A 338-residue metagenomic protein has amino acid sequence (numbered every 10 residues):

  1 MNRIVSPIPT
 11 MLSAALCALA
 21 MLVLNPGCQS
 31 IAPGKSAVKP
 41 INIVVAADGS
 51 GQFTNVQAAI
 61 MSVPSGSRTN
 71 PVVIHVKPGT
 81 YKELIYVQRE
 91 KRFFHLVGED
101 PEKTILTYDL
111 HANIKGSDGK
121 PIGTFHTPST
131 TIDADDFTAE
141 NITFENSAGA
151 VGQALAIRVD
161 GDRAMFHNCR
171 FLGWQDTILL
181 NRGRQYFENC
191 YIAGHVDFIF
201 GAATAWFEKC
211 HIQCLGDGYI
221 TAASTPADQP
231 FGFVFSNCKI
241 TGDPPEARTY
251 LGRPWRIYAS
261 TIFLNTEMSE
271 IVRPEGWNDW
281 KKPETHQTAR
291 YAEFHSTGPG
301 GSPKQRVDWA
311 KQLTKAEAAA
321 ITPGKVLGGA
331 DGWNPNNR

Functional and structural regions predicted by a protein language model:
M1-I8: N-terminal secretory signal peptides that target proteins for export/translocation
V5, A18-L19, A292: Small/flexible residues
P9-M11, C28, G66: Intrinsically disordered, low-complexity segments enriched in proline/serine/threonine
M11-P26: Bacterial N-terminal signal peptides
I31-R338: Sequence-level preference for short, compositionally simple segments enriched in small aliphatic or small polar residues
